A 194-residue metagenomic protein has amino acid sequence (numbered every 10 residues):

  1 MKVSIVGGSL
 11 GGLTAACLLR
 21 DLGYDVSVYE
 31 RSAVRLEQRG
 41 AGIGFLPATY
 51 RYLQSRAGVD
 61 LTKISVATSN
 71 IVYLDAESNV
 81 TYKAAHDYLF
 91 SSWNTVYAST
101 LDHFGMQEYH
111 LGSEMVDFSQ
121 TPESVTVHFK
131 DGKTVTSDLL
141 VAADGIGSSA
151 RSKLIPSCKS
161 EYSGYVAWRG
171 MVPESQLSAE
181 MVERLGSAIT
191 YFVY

Functional and structural regions predicted by a protein language model:
M1-G11: Beta1/beta-strand and adjacent pyrophosphate-binding region of the FAD-binding site in flavoprotein oxidoreductases
M1-V3, R20, F45-S175: Conserved N-terminal helical subregion
V6, R20-R39: Glycine-rich FAD pyrophosphate-binding loop
G11, A15, V34, G147: Conserved Rossmann-like nucleotide-cofactor binding loop
T14-D25, G58: N-terminal G-site helix/loop of the GST-like fold
S175-V182: Short helix-loop capping/hinge motifs at secondary-structure junctions, enriched in acidic/polar residues
E183-Y194: Active-site substrate-recognition segment that forms the wall of the catalytic cavity or substrate channel
